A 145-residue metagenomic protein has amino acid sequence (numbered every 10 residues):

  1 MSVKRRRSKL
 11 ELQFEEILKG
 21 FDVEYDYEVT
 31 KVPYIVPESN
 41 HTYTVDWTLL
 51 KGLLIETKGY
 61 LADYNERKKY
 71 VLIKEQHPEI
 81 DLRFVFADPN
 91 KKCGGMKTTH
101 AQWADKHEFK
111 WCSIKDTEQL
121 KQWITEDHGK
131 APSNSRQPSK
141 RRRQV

Functional and structural regions predicted by a protein language model:
M1-V145: Nucleic-acid endo/exonuclease domains
